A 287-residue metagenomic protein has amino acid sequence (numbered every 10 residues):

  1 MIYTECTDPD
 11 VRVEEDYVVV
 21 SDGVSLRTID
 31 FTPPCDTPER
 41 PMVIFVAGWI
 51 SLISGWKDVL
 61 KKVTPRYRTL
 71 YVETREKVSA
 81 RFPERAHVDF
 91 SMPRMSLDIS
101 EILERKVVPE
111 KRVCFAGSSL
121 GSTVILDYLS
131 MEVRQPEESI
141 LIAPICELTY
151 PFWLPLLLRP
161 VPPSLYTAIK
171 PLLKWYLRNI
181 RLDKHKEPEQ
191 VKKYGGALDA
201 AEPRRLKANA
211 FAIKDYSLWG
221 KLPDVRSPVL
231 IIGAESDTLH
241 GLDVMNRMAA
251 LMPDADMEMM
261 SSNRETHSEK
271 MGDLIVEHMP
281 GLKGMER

Functional and structural regions predicted by a protein language model:
R27-F82: Conserved HGGG/HGGXW glycine-rich cap/lid loop of the alpha/beta-hydrolase fold
Y71-A116: Active-site loop/oxyanion-hole signature of alpha/beta-hydrolase fold enzymes
G117-I125: Gly/Ala-rich beta-loop-alpha elbow adjacent to hydrolase catalytic centers
S130-M131, P136-L165: Flexible "cap/lid" loop of the alpha/beta hydrolase fold
Y150-P151, A168-L222: Conserved alpha/beta-hydrolase catalytic His-Asp/Glu region
V225, I231-G233: Short beta-strand/loop motif that positions the catalytic acidic residue of the alpha/beta-hydrolase fold
T238-V244: Conserved alpha/beta-hydrolase "acid-adjacent" motif
D254-R287: Catalytic active-site module of serine/aspartate enzymes centered on a nucleophile-bearing elbow/loop
